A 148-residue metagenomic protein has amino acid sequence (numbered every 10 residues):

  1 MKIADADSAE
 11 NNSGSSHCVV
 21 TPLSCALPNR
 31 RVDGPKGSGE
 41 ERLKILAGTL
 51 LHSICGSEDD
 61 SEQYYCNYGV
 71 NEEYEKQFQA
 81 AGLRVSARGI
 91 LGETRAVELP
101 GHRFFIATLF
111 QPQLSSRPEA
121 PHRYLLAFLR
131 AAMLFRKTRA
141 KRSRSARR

Functional and structural regions predicted by a protein language model:
K2-R148: Amide-donor transfer/coupling interface in amidating biosynthetic enzymes
